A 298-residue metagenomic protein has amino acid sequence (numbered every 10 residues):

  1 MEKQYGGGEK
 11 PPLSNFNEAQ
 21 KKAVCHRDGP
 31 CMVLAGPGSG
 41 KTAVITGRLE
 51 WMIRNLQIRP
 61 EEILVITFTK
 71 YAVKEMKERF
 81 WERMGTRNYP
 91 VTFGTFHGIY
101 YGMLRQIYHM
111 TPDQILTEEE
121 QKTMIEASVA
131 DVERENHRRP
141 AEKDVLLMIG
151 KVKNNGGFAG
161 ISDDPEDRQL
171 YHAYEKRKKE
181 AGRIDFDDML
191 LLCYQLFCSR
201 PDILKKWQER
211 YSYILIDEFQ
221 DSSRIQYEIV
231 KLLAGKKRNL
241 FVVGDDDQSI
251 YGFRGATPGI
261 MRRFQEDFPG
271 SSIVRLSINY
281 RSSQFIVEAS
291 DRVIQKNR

Functional and structural regions predicted by a protein language model:
E2-G7, P12-N15, R224-R298: Conserved RecA-like helicase ATPase core segment that couples NTP binding/hydrolysis to strand translocation
E2-K10, D28-C31, S39, E50-F197 (+3 more regions): A basic/glycine-biased coupling hinge at the interface between accessory DNA-binding modules
S14-C25: Pre-Walker A adenine-sensing motif
A23, M52, Y100, F219-V230 (+1 more regions): Catalytic P-loop NTPase motifs of RecA-like helicase/translocase cores
V33, V65-I66, V242, R275: Structural beta-sheet core signal
T42-A43: Walker A/P-loop
T46-G47: The feature captures the helix immediately C-terminal to the Walker
R210, E218, D245: Walker B catalytic acidic pair
